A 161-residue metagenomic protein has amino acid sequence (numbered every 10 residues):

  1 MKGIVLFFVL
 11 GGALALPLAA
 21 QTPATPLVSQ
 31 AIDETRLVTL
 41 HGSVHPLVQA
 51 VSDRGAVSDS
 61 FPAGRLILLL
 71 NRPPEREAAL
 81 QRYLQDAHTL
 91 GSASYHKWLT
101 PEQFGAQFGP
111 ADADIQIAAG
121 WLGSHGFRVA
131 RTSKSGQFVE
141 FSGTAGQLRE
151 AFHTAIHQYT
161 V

Functional and structural regions predicted by a protein language model:
M1, P17-T22: Basic/polar N-terminal segments that are highly enriched at the extreme N-terminus, encompassing both cleavable
K2-G3, G126: Well-ordered, non-transmembrane segments within structured domains
I4-P17: Bacterial N-terminal signal peptides
Q21-V161: Non-catalytic regulatory appendages
